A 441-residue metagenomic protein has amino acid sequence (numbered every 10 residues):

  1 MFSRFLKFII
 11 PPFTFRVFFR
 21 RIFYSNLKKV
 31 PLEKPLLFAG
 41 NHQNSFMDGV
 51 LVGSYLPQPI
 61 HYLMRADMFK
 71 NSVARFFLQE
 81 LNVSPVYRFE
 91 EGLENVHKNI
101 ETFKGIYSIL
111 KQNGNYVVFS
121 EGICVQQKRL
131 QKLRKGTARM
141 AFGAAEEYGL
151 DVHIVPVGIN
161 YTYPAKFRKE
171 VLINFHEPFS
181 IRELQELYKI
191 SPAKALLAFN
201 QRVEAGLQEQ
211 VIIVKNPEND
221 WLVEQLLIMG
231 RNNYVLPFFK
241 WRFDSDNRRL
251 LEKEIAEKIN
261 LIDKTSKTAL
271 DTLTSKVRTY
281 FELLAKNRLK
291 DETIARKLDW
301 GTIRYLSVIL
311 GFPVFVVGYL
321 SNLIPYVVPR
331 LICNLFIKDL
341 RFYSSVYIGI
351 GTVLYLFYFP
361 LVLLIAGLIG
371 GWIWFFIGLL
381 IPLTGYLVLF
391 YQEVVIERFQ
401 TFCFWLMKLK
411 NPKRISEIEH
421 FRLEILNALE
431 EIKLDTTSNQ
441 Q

Functional and structural regions predicted by a protein language model:
F2, N95-L298, F376, L380-Q441: Non-catalytic C-terminal accessory region of glycerolipid acyltransferases and related lyso-lipid remodeling enzymes
F2-F8, V30-E94, P325, P329-K338: Catalytic core of membrane glycerolipid acyltransferases/transacylases, capturing the structured, soluble-facing
F13-K34, A428-Q440: A short, well-structured juxtamembrane/interface segment
R20, H42, V96-I100: A conditional alpha-helix N-cap/helix-loop micro-motif detector
R20, S54-I60, F103, K132: Basic/hydrophobic alpha-helical interface regions
R21, V214, L331-L340, L368-W372 (+1 more regions): Membrane-interface elements of multi-pass transporters and channels
E292, R296-K297, V327-S345: Flexible internal linker/loop segments at domain or repeat junctions
I303-V327, F342-E393: Alpha-helical bilayer-embedded segments of polytopic membrane proteins, i.e., transmembrane/intramembrane helices
